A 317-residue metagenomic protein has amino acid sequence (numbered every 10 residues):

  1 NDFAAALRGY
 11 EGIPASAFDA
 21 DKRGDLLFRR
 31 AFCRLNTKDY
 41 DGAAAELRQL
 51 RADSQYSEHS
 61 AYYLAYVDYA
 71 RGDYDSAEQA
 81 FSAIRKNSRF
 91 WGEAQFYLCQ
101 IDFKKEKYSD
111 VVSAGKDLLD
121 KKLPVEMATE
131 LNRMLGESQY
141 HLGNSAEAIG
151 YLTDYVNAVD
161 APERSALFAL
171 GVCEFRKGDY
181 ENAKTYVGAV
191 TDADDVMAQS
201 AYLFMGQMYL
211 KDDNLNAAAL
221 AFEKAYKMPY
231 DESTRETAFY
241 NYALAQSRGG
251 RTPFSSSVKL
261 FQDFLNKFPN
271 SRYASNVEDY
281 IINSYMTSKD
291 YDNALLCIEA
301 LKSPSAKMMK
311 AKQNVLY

Functional and structural regions predicted by a protein language model:
N1-Y317: Acidic, polar-rich low-complexity tracts and alpha-helical solenoid repeat scaffolds
